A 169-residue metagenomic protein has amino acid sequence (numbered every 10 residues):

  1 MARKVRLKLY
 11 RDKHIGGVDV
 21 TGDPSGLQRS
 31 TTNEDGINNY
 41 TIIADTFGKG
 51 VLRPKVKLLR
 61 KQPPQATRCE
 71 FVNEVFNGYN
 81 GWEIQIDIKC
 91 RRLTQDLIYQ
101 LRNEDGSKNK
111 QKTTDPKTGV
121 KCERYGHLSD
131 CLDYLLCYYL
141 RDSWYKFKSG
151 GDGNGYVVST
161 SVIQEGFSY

Functional and structural regions predicted by a protein language model:
M1-K117, D142, V157, E165-Y169: Mg2+-dependent endonuclease catalytic cores in nucleic-acid-processing enzymes, primarily RNase H-like
V18-T21, Y125, S129-L132, L136 (+1 more regions): Phosphate/NTP-binding elements of NTP-utilizing enzymes
T114-G126: Short, flexible active-site recognition loops that position polar ligands and cofactors
L136-D152: Glycine-rich and polybasic anion-binding loops at the starts of cofactor/ligand-binding domains
S149-S161: Short linear motifs in low-complexity, proline-biased tails and propeptides
